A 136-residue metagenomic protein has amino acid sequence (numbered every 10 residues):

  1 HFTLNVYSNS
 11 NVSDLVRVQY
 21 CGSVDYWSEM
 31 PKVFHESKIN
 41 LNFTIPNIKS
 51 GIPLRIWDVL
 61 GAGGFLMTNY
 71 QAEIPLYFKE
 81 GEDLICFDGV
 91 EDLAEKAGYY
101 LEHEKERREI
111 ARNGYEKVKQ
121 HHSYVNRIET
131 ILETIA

Functional and structural regions predicted by a protein language model:
H1-W57, G61-I74, E80: Nucleotide-sugar donor-binding catalytic core of glycosyltransferases
S28-E29, D92-E95: Short acidic active-site motifs
R55, K96, N113-G114: Short, hydrophobic/aromatic alpha-helical segments in well-folded domains
F78, A97, A111: Short, flexible helix/strand-to-coil boundary loops that buttress conserved ligand/catalytic motifs in alpha/beta
L84-V90, Y100-E104: Conserved acidic donor-binding segment of nucleotide-sugar-dependent glycosyltransferases
A97, I131, I135: Hydrophobic "lid"/C-terminal helical patch of Rossmann-like NAD(P)-dependent dehydrogenase/epimerase domains
E102-L132: A charged, aromatic-enriched C-terminal amphipathic alpha-helix characteristic of glycosyltransferases across folds
